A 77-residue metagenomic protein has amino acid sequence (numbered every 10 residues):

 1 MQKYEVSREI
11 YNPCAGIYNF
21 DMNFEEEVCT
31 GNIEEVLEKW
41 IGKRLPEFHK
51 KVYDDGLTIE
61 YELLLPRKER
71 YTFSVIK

Functional and structural regions predicted by a protein language model:
M1-Q2, K77: Short, Lys/Arg-enriched, disordered terminal segments
K3-E9: A short beta-strand micro-motif
V6, N19-F20, I59-L63: Short linear proline/tyrosine/threonine-rich motifs used for host-factor recruitment and membrane trafficking/assembly
P13-I17: Short, cysteine-centered beta-strand-loop-beta hairpins and adjacent loop/turn segments enriched in charged/polar
Y18-I33: A short, exposed loop/beta-hairpin motif centered on an aromatic-Gly-Thr core
N32-R44: Amphipathic alpha-helical segments
G42-K77: Short, mixed-charge low-complexity intrinsically disordered segments
